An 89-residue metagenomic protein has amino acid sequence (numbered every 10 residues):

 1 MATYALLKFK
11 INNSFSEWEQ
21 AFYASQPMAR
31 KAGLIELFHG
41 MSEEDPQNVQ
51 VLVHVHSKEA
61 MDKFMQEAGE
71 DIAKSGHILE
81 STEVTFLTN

Functional and structural regions predicted by a protein language model:
M1-I72, E80-N89: Short S/T/G/P-rich N-terminal loop/turn motif that feeds into the first structured element of a domain
G76: Conserved Class I S-adenosyl-L-methionine
